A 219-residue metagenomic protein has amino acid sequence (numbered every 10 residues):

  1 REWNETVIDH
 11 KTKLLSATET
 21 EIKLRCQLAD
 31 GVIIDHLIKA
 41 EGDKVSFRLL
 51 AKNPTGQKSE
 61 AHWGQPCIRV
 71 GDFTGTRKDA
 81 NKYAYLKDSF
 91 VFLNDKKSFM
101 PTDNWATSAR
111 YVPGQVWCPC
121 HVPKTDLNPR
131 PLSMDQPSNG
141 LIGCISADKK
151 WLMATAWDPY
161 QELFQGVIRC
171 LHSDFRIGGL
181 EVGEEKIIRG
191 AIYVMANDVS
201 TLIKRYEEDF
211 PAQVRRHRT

Functional and structural regions predicted by a protein language model:
R1-G42, H62: Extended, loop-rich substrate-binding clefts of extracytoplasmic carbohydrate-active enzymes
L14-S16, R25-Q27, P113-T219: Beta-strand-rich recognition/accessory modules
T20-I22, V32, D43-F47, R169 (+1 more regions): Residues at beta-strand starts and edge strands
I34, Q57-A61, Q165, D198-S200: Short acidic, gly/pro-rich beta-turn/loop elements at beta-sheet edges and active-site/ligand-binding grooves
I34-I38, L49, F175: Hydrophobic/aromatic beta-strand elements that line small-molecule binding cavities or substrate pockets in beta-rich
A40-V91: Acidic (Asp/Glu-rich), glycine- and aromatic
A61-W63, D103-W105, I203: Short acidic alpha-helical/loop segments enriched in Asp/Glu that coordinate divalent cations
A80-R130: Low-complexity, serine/threonine/proline-enriched polar segments
